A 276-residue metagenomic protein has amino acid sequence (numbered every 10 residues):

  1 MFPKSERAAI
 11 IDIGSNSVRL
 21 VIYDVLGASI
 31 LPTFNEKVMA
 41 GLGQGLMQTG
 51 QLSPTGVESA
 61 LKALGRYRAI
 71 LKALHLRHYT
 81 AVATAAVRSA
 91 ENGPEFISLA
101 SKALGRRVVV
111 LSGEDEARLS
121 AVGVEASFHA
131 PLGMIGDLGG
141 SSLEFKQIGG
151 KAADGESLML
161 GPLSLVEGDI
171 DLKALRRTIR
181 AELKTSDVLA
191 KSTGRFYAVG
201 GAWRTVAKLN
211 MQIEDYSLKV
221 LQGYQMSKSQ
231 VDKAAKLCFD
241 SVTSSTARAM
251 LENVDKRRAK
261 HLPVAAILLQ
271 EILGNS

Functional and structural regions predicted by a protein language model:
M1-K37: Early-domain small/polar-rich strand-loop-helix modules and first-structured segments of the mature chain
S5-A8, I22-G27, A40-G41, G45-L74 (+2 more regions): Helical "lid/coupling" subdomains associated with nucleotide-phosphate turnover
D12-S17, G136-S142, V199-A202: A short acidic Gly-Thr/Ser loop motif
N16, R77, G194: Short acidic/polar active-site loop segments enriched in Thr and Asp
L31, L74-R77: A cross-taxa feature marking solvent-exposed loop/turn segments within ectodomains of secreted and single-pass membrane
A81: Dinucleotide-binding Rossmann-like beta1-alpha1 core, especially the glycine-rich loop that anchors the ADP
